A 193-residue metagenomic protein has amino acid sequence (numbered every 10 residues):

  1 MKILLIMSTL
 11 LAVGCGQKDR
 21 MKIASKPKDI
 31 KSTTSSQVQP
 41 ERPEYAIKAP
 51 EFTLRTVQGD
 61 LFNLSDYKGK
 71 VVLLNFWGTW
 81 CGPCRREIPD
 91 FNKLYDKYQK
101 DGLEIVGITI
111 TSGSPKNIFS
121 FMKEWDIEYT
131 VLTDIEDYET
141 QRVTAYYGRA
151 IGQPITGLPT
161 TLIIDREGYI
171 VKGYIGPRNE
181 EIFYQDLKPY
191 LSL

Functional and structural regions predicted by a protein language model:
M1-E51, G173, L193: N-terminal targeting signals for export/organelle localization
A49-P50, V72, L158-T160: Short loop/turn microsegments at loop-to-beta-strand junctions
F62-R85: Short active-site neighborhood of thiol/selenol oxidoreductases, capturing the structured segment around
G69-V72, D101-E104, I127-Y129, R166: Loop/turn elements at helix/coil->beta-strand transitions in domains of secreted/extracellular proteins
V71, Y95-G102, R178, L191: Sec/Tat-exported extracytoplasmic proteins
L74, V106-I108, L132: Rossmann-like NAD(H)/NADP(H) cofactor-binding core
R85-I127, D137-G148: Structural microenvironment flanking redox-active thiols in thiol-disulfide oxidoreductases
W125-I127, E136-K188: Thiol/disulfide oxidoreductase modules built on the thioredoxin-like
